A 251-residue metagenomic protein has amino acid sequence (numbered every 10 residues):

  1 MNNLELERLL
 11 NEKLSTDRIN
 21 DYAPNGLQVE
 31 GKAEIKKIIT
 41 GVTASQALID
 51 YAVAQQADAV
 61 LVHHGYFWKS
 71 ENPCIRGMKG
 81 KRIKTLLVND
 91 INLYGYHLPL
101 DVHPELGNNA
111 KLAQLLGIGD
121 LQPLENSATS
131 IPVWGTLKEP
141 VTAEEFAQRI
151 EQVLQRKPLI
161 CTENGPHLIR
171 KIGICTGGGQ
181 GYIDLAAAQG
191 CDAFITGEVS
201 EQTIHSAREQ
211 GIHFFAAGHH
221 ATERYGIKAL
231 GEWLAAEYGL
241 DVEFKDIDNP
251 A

Functional and structural regions predicted by a protein language model:
M1-A251: Active-site catalytic microenvironments in core metabolic enzymes, especially phosphate/sugar-handling
